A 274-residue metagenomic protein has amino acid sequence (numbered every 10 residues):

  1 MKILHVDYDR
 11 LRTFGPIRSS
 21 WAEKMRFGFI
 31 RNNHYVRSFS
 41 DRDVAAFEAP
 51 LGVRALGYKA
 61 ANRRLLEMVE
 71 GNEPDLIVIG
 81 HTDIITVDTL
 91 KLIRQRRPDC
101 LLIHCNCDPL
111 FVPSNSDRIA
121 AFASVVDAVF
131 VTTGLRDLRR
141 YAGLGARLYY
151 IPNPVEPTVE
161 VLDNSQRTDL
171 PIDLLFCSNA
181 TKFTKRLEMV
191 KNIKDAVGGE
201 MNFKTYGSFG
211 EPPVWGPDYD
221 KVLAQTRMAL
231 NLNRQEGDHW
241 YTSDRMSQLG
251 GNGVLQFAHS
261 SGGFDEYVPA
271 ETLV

Functional and structural regions predicted by a protein language model:
M1-L51, R64, G71-N72, H81-D88 (+3 more regions): Nucleotide-sugar donor-binding catalytic core of glycosyltransferases
R54-M68: A short, well-structured beta->alpha microelement
A55, I79-G80: Short gly/ser-rich anion-binding loops that grip negatively charged ligand groups
G57-Y58, R97, G251: Short alpha-helix boundary/capping motifs
D75: Short acidic/polar active-site loop segments enriched in Thr and Asp
G80-H81, R94-L102: Short, conserved structural micro-motifs that define repeat-unit consensus positions and nucleotide-binding loops
L90-R97, K194: Surface-exposed amphipathic alpha-helices with a cationic face
C100-N115: A short, histidine- and acid-enriched strand-loop-helix "catalytic/donor-clamping" loop that lines the nucleotide-sugar
